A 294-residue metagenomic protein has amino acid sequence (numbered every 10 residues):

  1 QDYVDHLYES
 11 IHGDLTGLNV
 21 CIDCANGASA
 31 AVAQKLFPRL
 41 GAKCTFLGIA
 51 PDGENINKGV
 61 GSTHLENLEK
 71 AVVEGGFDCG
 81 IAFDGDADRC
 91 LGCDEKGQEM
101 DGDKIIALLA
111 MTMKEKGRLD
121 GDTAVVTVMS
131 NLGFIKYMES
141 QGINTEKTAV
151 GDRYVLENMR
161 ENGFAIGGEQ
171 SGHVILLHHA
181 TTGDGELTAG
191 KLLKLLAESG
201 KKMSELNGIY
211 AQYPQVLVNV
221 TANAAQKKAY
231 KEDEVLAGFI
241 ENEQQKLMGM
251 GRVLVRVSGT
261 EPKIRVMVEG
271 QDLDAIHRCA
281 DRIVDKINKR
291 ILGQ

Functional and structural regions predicted by a protein language model:
Q1-G75: Gly/Ser/Thr-enriched, mixed-charge loops and adjacent short helices that form phosphate/oxyanion-binding elements
D14-T16, N67-T127, L132-G142: Replace "Mg2+/Mn2+-dependent" with "divalent metal-dependent
N26, G85, V257-E261: A generic beta-sheet turn/junction motif
N26-A30, A87-D88, S130-L132, D272-D274: Gly/Ser/Thr-rich loops at beta-strand to alpha-helix junctions that form or flank small-molecule/cofactor-binding
K35, A42-L47, A82-D84, E157-E169: Acidic-glycine-rich active-site phosphate/pyrophosphate-binding loop
G41-G48, E99-K104, G142-V150: Short hydrophobic/aromatic-enriched beta-strand-loop microsegments
C79, K116-Q294: Phosphate-binding and adjacent anionic-ligand microenvironments
